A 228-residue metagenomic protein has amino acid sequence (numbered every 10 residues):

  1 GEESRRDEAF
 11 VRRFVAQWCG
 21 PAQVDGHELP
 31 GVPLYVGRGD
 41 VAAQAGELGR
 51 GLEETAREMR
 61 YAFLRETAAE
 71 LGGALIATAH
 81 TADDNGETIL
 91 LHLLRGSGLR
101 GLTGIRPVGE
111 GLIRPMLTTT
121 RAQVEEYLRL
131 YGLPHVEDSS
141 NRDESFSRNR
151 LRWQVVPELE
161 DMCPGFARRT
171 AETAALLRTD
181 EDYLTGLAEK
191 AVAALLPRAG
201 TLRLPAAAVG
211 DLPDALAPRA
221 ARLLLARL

Functional and structural regions predicted by a protein language model:
G1, G39-V41, M59-R60, L94 (+2 more regions): AMP-forming adenylation/ATP pyrophosphatase catalytic core
G1-E160: Core alpha/beta nucleotide-donor-binding catalytic domains of modification enzymes
S4, G49, F166-A167, E181-L184: Generic alpha-helix initiation/capping and coil-helix boundary signal
A22-V24, E28-G31, G165, R198 (+1 more regions): Generic low-complexity segments that are intrinsically disordered, proline-rich and/or Lys/Arg-biased
Q123, R150, G165, L216-A220: Generic recognition of short, well-ordered alpha-helical interface segments
E126, L130, D161, R178-E181 (+1 more regions): Glycine-rich active-site loop/lid subdomains used to bind and stabilize high-energy intermediates
E160-R169: Inter-helical turn/loop segments and adjacent helix faces that build the functional surface of alpha-helical bundle
